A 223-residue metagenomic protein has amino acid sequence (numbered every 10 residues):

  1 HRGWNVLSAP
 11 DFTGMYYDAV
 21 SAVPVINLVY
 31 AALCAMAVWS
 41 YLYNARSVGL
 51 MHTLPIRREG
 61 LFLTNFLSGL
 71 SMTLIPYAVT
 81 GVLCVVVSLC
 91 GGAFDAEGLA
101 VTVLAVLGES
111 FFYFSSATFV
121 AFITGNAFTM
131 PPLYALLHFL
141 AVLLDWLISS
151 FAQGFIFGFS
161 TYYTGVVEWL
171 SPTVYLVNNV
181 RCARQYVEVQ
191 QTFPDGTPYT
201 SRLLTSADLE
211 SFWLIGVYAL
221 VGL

Functional and structural regions predicted by a protein language model:
H1-W4, A22-L33, Y134-L144: Hydrophobic alpha-helical transmembrane segments of multi-pass membrane transport/permease proteins
R2-D18, F139-L223: Terminal transmembrane helical anchor/hairpin motif
P10-V23, M36, S68-M130, Y134 (+3 more regions): Secretory targeting signals
D18-S47, R58: Long, hydrophobic alpha-helical segments
N27-L33, G108-A117, I215-G222: Hydrophobic cores of alpha-helical transmembrane segments in multi-pass inner/ER membrane proteins, independent
A32-C34, T102, S211: Residue-level signature of transmembrane alpha-helical cores of multipass secondary-active transporters and flippases
Y41-L74: Helix-loop-helix units of permease transmembrane domains in multi-pass membrane transporters, especially ABC
R46-V48, V120, N126, L223: Cytoplasmic membrane-interface regions of multi-pass membrane proteins
